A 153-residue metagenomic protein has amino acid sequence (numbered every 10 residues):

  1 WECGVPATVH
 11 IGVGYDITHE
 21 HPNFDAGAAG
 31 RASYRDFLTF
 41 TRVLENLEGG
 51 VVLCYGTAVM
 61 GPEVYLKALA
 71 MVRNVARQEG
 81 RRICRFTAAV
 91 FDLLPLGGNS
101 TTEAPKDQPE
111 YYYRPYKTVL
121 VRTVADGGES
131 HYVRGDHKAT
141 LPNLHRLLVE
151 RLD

Functional and structural regions predicted by a protein language model:
W1-G30, D36: Internal active-site segments that recognize and position negatively charged phosphoryl groups and nucleotide moieties
W1-V5, N46-V51: A structural motif corresponding to the C-terminal end of an alpha-helix and its immediate exit/capping segment
T8-I11, L53-C54, V90: General beta-strand structural signal in soluble alpha/beta enzymes
G30, R42-V43, G49, A58-D153: C-terminal functional extensions of proteins
R35-E45: Polyanion-binding loop/helix "lid" in catalytic or ligand-binding cores
